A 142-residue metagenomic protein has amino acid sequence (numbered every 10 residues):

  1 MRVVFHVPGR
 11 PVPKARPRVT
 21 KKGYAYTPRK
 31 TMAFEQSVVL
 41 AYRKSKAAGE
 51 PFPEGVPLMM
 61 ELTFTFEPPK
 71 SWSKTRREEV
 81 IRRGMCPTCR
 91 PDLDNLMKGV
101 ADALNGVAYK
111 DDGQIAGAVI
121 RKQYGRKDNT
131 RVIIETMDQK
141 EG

Functional and structural regions predicted by a protein language model:
M1-G142: Acidic, proline/glycine-enriched N-terminal capping motif
